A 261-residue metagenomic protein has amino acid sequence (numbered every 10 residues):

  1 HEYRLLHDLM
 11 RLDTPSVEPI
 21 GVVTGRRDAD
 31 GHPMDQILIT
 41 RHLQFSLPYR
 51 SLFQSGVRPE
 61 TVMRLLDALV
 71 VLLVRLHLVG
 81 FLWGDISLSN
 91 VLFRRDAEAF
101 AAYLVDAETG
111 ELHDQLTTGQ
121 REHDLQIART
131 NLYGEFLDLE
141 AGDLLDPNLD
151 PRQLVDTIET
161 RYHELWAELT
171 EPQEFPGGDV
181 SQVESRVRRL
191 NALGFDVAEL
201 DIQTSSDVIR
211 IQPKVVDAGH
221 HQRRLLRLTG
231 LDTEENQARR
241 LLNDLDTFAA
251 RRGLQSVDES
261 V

Functional and structural regions predicted by a protein language model:
H1-M63, D67-G84, N131-G142, L225-V261: Conserved ATP-binding subdomain of kinase catalytic cores across diverse folds
E2, F45, R121-D124, A128 (+3 more regions): Alpha-helical structural motif
L12, F136-V261: Regulatory N- and C-terminal appendages and interdomain linkers associated with kinase/kinase-like NTP transferase
V17, V22-V23, V57, V62 (+11 more regions): Extended aliphatic helical segments
V23-D35, G84, L88, R94-R95 (+3 more regions): A cross-family kinase active-site recognition segment
T40-R50, L104-Q115, T160-P176: Short, Lys/Arg-enriched charge-dense amphipathic segments
R58-L65, T117, R121, P151: Residue-level preference for long, well-ordered alpha-helices that form the structural scaffold of enzyme catalytic
L82, L88-D138, D201, S206-V208 (+2 more regions): Catalytic activation segment of kinase domains across protein kinase-like and atypical kinase folds
